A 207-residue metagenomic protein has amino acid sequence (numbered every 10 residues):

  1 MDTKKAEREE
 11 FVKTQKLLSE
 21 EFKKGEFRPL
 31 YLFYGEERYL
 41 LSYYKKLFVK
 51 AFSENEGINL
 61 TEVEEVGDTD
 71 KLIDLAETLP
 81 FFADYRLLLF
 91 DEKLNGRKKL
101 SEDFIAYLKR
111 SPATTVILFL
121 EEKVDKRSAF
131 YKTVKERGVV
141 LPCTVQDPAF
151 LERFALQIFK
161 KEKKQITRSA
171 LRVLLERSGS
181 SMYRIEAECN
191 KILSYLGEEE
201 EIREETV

Functional and structural regions predicted by a protein language model:
M1-V207: Conserved beta/loop motifs at nucleotide-recognition and modification sites
